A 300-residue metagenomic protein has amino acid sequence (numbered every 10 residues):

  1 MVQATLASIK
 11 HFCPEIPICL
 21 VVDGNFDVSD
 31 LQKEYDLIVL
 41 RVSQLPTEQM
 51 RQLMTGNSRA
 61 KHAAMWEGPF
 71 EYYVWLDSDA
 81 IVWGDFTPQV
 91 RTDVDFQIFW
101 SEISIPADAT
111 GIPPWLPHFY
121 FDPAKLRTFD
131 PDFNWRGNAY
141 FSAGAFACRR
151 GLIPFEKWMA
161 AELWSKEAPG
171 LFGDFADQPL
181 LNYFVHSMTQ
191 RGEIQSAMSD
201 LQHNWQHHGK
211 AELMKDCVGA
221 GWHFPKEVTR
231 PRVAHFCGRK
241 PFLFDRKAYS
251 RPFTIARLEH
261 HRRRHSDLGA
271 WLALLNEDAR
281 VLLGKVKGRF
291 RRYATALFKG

Functional and structural regions predicted by a protein language model:
A4-I9, A60: Short amphipathic alpha-helix
S8-I16: Short, acidic, metal-binding catalytic loop of nucleotide-sugar glycosyltransferases
I18-D23: Short internal beta-strands
G24-G68: Active-site-proximal specificity loops/subdomain of glycosyltransferases
S58, H62, A80, A143 (+1 more regions): Conserved glycosyltransferase catalytic-site signature
H62-P113: GT-A fold catalytic core of metal-dependent nucleotide-sugar glycosyltransferases, centered on the diacidic
T92-A160: Conserved catalytic core of nucleotide-sugar-dependent glycosyltransferases
D132-G137, R150-G300: A glycosyltransferase accessory/donor-loop signature
